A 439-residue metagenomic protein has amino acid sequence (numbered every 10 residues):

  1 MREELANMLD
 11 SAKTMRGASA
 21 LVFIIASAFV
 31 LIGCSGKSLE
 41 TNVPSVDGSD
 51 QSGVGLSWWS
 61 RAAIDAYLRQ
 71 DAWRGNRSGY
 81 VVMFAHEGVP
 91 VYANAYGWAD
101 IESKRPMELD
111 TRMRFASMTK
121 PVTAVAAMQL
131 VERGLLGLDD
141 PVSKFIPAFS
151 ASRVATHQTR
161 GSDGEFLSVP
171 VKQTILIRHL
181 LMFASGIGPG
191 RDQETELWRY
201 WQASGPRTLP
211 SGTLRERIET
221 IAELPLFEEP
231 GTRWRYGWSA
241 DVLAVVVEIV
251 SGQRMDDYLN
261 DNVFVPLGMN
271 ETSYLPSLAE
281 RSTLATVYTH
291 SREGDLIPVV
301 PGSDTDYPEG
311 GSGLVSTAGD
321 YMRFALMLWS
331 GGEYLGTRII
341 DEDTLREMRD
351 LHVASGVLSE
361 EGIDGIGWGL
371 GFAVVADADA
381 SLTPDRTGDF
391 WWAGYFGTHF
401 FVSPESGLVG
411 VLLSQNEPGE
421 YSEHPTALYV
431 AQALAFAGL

Functional and structural regions predicted by a protein language model:
M1-R16: N-terminal secretory signal peptides that target proteins for export/translocation
I32-G33: C-terminal motif of bacterial Sec signal peptides marking the signal peptidase cleavage site
S38-S49: Short, low-complexity, disordered segments immediately C-terminal to signal peptides in bacterial exported proteins
V54-F115, L135-G137, V154-T159, I297-V299 (+1 more regions): Short, conserved catalytic-motif segment at the N-terminal edge
A62-L68, V82, G88, R112-F145 (+5 more regions): Active-site SXXK
P147-T387: Short, surface-exposed loop or secondary-structure junction motifs that flank catalytic or metal-binding residues
S330, R349-L358, D377, G419-L439: Short, gly/Ser/Thr-rich active-site loops of penicillin-recognizing serine hydrolases
H399-F401, G407-N416: Short, well-ordered beta-strand elements
